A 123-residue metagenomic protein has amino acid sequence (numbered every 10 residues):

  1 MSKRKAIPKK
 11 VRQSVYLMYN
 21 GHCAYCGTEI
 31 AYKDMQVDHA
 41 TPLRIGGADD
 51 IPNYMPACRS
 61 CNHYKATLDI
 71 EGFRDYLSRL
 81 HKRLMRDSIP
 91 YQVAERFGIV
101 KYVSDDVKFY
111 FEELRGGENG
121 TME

Functional and structural regions predicted by a protein language model:
M1-K10, T28-I30, M55, H63-E123: Extended charged
A6-S14, T41-A48: Short, intrinsically disordered, charge-biased short linear motifs at domain edges
I7-M35, C58: Short cysteine-rich loop/turn motifs with clustered Cys
D34, G47, E113-R115: Solvent-exposed, flexible loop/coil residues
D34, R44, K65-T67: Activation segment
M35, D49, L68-E71: Generic recognition of short, well-ordered alpha-helical segments
Q36-A40: Histidine-centered catalytic micro-motifs used for acid/base chemistry in nuclease and nucleotide-processing active
I45-Y64: Short beta-strand-alpha-helix junction that forms the catalytic/metal-binding core of metal-dependent nuclease domains
